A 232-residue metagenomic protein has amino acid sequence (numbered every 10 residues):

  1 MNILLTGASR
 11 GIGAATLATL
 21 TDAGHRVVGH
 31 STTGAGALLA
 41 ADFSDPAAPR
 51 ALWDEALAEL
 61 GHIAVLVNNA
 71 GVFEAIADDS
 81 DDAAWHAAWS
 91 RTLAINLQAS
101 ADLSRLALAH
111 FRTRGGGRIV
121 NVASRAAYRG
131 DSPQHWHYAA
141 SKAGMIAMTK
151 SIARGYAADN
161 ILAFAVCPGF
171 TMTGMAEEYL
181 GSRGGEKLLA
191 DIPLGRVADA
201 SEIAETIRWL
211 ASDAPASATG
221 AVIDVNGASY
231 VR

Functional and structural regions predicted by a protein language model:
S9-R10: Conserved glycine-rich cofactor-binding loop
F73, R129, R208, T219-R232: Short C-terminal tail/terminal secondary-structure segment of NAD(P)H-dependent dehydrogenase/reductase domains
I76-L93, L188: Substrate-binding pocket helix/loop in short-chain dehydrogenase/reductase
S104, S141, T149: Active-site helix of classical SDR
A109, R154-G155, A216: Alpha-helical segment proximal to the catalytic Tyr-Lys
S124: Residue(s) in the substrate-gating loop at a strand-loop-helix junction that position the organic substrate next
A157-L162, A218-G220: Short, small/polar-rich loop/turn modules that mediate ligand/substrate recognition or access, typified
